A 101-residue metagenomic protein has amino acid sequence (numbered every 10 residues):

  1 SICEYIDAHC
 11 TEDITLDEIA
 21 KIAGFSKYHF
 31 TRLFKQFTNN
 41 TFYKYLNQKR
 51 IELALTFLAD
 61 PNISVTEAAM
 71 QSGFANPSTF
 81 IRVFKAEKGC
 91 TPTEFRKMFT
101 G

Functional and structural regions predicted by a protein language model:
S1-Y5, E52-T56: Pre-recognition alpha-helix immediately N-terminal to the DNA-recognition helix within helix-turn-helix or winged-helix
Y5-D7, D13-K49, I63, A69-E94 (+1 more regions): Basic/polar phosphate-binding segments, predominantly the helix-turn-helix DNA-binding elements of transcriptional
